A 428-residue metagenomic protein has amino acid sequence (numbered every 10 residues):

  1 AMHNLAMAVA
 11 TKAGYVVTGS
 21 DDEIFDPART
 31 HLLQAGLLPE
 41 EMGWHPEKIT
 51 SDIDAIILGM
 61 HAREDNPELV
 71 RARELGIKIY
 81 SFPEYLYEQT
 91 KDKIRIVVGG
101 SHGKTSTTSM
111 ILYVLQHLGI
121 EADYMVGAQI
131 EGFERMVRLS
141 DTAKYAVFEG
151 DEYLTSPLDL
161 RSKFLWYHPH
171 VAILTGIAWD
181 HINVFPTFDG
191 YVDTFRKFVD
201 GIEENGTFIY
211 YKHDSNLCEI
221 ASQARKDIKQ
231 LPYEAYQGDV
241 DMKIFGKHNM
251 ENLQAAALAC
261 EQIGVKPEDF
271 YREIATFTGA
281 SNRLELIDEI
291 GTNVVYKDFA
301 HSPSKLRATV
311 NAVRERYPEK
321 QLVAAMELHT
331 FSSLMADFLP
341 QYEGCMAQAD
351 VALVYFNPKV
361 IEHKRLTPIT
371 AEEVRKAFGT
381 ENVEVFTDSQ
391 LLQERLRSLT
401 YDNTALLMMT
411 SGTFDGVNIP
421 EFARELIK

Functional and structural regions predicted by a protein language model:
A1-D26, L33-P39, D52-I56, A72 (+4 more regions): ATP-dependent carboxylate-amine ligase
A8, K12-A13, L33, E47-S51 (+4 more regions): Phosphate-binding loop of NTP-binding sites
D21, E41-W44, Y80-Y87, M125-Q129 (+5 more regions): Beta-strand->loop->alpha-helix junctions that form or flank phosphate-binding loops in nucleotide-handling enzymes
I24, E152-L154, A178-W179, D214 (+2 more regions): Short, glycine/acidic-enriched loop or turn micro-motifs at the edges of active sites
P39-P46, F82-L86, G132-M136, L158-S162 (+7 more regions): A generic local structural motif
I53-G59, I94-G99, L139, D239-M250 (+2 more regions): Short, surface-exposed amphipathic charged segments that create phosphate/polyanion-binding patches used for binding
S106, H248-Q254, H301: A generic structural signal for residues located within well-ordered alpha-helices of large catalytic or ligand-binding
L154, A178-H181, Q237-G238, H329-F331 (+1 more regions): A short, flexible beta-alpha/helix-coil linker loop
